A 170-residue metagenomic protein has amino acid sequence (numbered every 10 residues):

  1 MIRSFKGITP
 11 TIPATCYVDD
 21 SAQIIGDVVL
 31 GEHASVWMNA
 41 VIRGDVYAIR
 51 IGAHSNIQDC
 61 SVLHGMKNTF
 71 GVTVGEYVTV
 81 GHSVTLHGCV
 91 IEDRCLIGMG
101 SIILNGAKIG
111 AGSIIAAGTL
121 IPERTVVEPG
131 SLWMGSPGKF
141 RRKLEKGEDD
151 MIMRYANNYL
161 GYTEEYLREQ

Functional and structural regions predicted by a protein language model:
M1-H33, V41, E165-Q170: Extended, small-residue-rich solenoid/repeat segments and analogous flexible loops that form exposed scaffolds
M1-P10, D45, I51-H54, D59-V62 (+4 more regions): Glycine-rich hexapeptide-repeat left-handed beta-helix
Y17, V36, E76: Short Cys/His-rich Zn2+-coordinating modules
W37, Y47: Small cofactor-carrier domains centered on a conserved lysine used for covalent cofactor attachment
T79: Short proline/glycine- and basic residue-enriched helix-capping loop/turn segments at helix->loop/beta transitions
